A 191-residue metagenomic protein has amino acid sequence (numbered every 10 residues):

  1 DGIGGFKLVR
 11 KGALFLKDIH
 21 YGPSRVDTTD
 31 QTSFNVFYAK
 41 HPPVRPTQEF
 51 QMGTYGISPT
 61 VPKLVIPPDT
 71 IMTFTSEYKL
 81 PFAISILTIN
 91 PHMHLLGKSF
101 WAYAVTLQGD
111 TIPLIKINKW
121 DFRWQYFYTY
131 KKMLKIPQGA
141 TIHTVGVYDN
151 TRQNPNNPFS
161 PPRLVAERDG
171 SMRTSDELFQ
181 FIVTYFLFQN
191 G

Functional and structural regions predicted by a protein language model:
D1-G191: His-enriched metal-coordination microenvironments in redox/metal-binding proteins
